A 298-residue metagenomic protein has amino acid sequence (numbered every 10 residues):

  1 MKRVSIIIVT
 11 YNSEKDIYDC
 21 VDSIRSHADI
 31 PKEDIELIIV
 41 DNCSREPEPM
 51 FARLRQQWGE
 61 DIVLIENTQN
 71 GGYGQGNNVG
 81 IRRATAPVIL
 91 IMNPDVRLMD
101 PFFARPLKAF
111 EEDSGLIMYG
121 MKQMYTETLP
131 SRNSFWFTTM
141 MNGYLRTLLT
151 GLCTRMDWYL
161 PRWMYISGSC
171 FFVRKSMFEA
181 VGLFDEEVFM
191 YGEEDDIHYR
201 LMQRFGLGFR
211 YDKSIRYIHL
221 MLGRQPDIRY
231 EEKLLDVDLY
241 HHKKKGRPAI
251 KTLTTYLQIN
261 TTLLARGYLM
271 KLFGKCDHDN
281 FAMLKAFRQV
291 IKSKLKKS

Functional and structural regions predicted by a protein language model:
V4-D16, C20, H27-A28, V40: A conserved hydrophobic helix/loop-capping motif in glycosyltransferases and polysaccharide synthases
V21-E66: Acidic donor-binding segment of Leloir-type glycosyltransferases
E66-A84: Glycine-rich, basic loop-to-helix element that forms the pyrophosphate-binding segment of sugar-nucleotide handling
I89: Short aromatic/hydrophobic "clamp" motif used to bind/position activated sugar donors
P101-S134: Conserved donor NDP-sugar-binding/catalytic core segment of glycosyltransferases
T139-W163: Short, flexible, basic/aromatic active-site loop/helix in glycosyltransferases
W158, M164-L183, E187-I215: A short, conserved alpha-helix in the catalytic core of glycosyltransferases
R229-D238, H242, G246-S298: Non-catalytic, C-terminal membrane-associated alpha-helical segments of glycosyltransferases
